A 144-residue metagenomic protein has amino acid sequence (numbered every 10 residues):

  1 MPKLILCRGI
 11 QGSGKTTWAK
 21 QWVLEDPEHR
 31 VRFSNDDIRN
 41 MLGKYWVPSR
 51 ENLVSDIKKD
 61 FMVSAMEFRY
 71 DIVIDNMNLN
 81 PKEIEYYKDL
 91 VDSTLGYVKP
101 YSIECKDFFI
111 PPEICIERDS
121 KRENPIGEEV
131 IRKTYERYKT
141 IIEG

Functional and structural regions predicted by a protein language model:
M1-R8, S13, Q21-H29, S93-E104 (+1 more regions): Conserved GTP-binding G-domain of TRAFAC-class P-loop NTPases and closely related GTPase folds
R8-G9, N35, I74-M77: Short His-Asn-centered micro-motif
T16, E83-E85, E117: Short glycine-/acidic-enriched loop or helix-start segments at secondary-structure transitions that form or flank
T17-D71, I116: Conserved substrate/cofactor phosphate-moiety recognition/catalytic segment in nucleotide-dependent phosphotransferases
D37, N78-K82, D107-P111: Short beta->alpha linker loops
S49-E104: Glycine-rich phosphate-binding loop used to anchor ATP phosphates in small-molecule kinases, encompassing both
